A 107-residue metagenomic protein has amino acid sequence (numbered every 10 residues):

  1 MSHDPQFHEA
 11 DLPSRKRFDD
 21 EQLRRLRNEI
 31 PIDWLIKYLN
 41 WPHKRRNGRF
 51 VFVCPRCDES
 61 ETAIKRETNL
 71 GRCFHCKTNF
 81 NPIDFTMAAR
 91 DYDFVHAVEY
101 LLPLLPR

Functional and structural regions predicted by a protein language model:
M1-R107: N-terminal structured subdomain of primase-like DNA metabolism proteins
